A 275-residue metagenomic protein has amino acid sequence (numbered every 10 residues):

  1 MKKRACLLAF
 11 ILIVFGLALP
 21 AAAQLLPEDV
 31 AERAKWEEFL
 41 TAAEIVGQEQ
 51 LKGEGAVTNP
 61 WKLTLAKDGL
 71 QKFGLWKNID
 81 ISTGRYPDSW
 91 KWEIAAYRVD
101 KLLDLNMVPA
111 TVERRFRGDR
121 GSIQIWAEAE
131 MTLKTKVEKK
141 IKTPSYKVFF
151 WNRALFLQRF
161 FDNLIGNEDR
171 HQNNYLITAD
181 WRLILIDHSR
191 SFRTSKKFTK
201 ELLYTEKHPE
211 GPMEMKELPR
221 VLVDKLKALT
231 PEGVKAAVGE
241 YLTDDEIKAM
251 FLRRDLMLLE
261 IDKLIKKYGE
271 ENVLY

Functional and structural regions predicted by a protein language model:
M1-L8: Bacterial N-terminal signal peptides that target proteins for export
I11-V57, K62, D68, D244-Y275: Regulatory N- and C-terminal appendages and interdomain linkers associated with kinase/kinase-like NTP transferase
A18, L63, W76, R153-R193 (+1 more regions): Active-site acidic catalytic loop and adjacent metal/ATP-binding pocket of ATP-dependent phosphoryl transfer enzymes
L25-E32, E54-G55, G69-T83, I186 (+1 more regions): Active-site-flanking segments in enzyme catalytic domains
A42-S145, N163, N167, A179: Conserved ATP-binding subdomain of kinase catalytic cores across diverse folds
A66, T178-Y275: C-terminal catalytic region of ATP-dependent kinase domains
P87-I94, F149-L155, D244: Soluble non-cytosolic domains of exported or imported proteins
K139-D162, T230: An alpha-helical support segment within catalytic cores of ATP-dependent transferases
